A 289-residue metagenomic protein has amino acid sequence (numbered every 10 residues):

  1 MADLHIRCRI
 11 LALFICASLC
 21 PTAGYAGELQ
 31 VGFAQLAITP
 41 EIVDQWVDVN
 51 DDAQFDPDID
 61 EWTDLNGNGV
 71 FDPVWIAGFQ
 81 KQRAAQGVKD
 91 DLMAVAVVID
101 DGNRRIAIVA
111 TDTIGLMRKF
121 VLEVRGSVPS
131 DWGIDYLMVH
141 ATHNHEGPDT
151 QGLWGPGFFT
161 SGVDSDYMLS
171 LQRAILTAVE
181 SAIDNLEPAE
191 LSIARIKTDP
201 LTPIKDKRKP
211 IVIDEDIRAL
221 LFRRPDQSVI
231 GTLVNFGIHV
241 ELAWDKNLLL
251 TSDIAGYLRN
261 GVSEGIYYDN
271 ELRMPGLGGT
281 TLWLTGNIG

Functional and structural regions predicted by a protein language model:
M1-R7: N-terminal secretory signal peptides that target proteins for export/translocation
R9-P21: Bacterial N-terminal signal peptides
T22-A26: Sec/Tat signal peptide C-region and signal peptidase I cleavage site
G27-A141, G147-G289: Conserved beta-alpha junction segments in alpha/beta enzyme cores
